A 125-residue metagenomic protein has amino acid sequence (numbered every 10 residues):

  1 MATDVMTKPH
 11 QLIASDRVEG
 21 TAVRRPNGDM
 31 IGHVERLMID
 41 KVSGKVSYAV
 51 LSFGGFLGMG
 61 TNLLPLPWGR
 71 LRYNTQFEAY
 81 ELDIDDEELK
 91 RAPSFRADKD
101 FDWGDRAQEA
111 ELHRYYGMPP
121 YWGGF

Functional and structural regions predicted by a protein language model:
M1-F125: Peripheral interaction segments used for macromolecular assembly
